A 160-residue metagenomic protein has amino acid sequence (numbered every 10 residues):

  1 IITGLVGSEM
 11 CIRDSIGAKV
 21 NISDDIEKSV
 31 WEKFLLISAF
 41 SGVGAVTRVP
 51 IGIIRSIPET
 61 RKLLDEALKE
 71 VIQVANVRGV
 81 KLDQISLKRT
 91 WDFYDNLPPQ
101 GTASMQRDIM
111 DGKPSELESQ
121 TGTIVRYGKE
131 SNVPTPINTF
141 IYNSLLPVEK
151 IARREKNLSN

Functional and structural regions predicted by a protein language model:
I1-I12: Single conserved hydrophobic/aromatic residue that forms the stacking wall/gate of nucleotide- or nucleobase-binding
C11, A39, M110: Anionic group-transfer/hydrolysis microenvironments
D14, I53, R61-N160: NAD(P)-dependent Rossmann-like dehydrogenase/reductase catalytic/cofactor-binding core
I22-D24: Short loop/edge segments at beta-strand edges and connector loops that shape dinucleotide/nucleotide cofactor-binding
E27-R55, E59-I72, P98-P99: Active-site-proximal catalytic alpha-helix in oxidoreductases
